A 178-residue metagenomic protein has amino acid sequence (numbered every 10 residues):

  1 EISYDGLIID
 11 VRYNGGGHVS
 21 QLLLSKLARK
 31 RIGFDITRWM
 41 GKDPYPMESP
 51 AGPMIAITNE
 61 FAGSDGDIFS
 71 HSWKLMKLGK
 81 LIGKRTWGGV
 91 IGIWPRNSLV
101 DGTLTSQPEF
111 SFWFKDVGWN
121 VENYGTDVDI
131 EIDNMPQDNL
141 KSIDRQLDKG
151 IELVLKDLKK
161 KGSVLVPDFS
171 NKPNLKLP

Functional and structural regions predicted by a protein language model:
E1-P178: C-terminal "post-core" interaction segments
